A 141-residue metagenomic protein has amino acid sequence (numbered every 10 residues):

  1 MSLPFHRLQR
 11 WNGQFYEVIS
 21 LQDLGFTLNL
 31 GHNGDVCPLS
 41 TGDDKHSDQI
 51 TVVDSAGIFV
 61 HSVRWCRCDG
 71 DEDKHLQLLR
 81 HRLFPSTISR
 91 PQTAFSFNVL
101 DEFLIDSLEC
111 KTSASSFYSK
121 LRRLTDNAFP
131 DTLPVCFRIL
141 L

Functional and structural regions predicted by a protein language model:
M1-L141: Hydrophobic core positions in small helical hairpin nucleic-acid-binding modules
